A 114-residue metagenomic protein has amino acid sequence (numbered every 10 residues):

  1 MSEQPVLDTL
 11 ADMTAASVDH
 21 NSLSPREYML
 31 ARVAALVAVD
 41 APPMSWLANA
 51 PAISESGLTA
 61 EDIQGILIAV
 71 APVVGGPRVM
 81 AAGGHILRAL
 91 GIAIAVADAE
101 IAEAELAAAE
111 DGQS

Functional and structural regions predicted by a protein language model:
M1-L30, A38-E55, V79-S114: Acidic, glycine/proline-rich low-complexity segments that act as flexible tails and inter-domain linkers
M29-P42, Q64-V73: An amphipathic alpha-helical micro-motif enriched in hydrophobic residues with embedded/adjacent acidic residues
A52-S56, A69-P72: Short basic/hydrophobic patches in alpha-helices and adjacent helix-turn junctions that form amphipathic surface motifs
L58-I63: Winged helix-turn-helix DNA-binding recognition segment
Q64, A69-R88: C-terminal structural segments of small proteins and small subunits
